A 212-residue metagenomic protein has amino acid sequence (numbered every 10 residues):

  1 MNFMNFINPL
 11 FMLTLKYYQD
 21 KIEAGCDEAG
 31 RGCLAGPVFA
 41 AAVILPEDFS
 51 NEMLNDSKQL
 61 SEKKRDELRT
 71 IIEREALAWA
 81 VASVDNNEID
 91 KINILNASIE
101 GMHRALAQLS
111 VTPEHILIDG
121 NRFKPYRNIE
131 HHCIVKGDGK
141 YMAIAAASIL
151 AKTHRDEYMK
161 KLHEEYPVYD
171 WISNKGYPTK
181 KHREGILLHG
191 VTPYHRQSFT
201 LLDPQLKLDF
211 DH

Functional and structural regions predicted by a protein language model:
N2-H212: RNase H-like, Mg2+-dependent phosphodiesterase core, and more generally RNA phosphate-backbone-engaging helix-loop
